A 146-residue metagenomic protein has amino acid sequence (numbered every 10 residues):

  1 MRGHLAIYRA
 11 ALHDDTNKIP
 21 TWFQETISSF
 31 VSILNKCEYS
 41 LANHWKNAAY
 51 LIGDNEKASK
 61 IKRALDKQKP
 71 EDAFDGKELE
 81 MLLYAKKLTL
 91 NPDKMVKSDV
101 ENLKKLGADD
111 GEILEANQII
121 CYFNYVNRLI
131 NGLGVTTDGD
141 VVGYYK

Functional and structural regions predicted by a protein language model:
M1-K146: Hydrophobic alpha-helical segments
